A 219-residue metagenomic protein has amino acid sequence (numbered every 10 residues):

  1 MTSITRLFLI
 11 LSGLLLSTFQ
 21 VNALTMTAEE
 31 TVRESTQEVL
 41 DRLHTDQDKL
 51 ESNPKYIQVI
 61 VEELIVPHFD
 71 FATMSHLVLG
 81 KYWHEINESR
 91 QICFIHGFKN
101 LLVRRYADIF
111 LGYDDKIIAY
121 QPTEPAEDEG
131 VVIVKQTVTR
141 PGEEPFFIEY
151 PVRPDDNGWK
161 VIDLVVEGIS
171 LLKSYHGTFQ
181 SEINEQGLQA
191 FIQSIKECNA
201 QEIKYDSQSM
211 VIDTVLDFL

Functional and structural regions predicted by a protein language model:
M1-F8: Bacterial N-terminal signal peptides that target proteins for export
F8-T18: Bacterial N-terminal signal peptides
F19-L24: Sec/Tat signal peptide C-region and signal peptidase I cleavage site
T25-Y106: Early exported N-terminus immediately downstream of N-terminal targeting peptides
T45-D48, S52, E88-S89, D115 (+5 more regions): Surface-exposed, polar/charged faces of alpha-helical domains in mature secreted/periplasmic/lumenal proteins
R104-F146, C198-L219: Surface-exposed, charged secondary-structure patches
F147-K173: Short beta-strand edge/turn micro-motifs at domain boundaries
D163-L219: Low-complexity, intrinsically disordered terminal/linker segments enriched in charged and Gly/Pro repeats
